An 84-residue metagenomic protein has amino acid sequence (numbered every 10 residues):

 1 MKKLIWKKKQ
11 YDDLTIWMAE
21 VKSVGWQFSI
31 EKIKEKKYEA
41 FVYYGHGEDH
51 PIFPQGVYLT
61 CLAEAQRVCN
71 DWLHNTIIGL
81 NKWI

Functional and structural regions predicted by a protein language model:
M1-H46: Short N-terminal "domain-start" leader segments that mark the transition from disordered tails or signal peptides into
M1-Q10, F41-I84: Mixed-charge, Lys/Arg-enriched low-complexity segments
